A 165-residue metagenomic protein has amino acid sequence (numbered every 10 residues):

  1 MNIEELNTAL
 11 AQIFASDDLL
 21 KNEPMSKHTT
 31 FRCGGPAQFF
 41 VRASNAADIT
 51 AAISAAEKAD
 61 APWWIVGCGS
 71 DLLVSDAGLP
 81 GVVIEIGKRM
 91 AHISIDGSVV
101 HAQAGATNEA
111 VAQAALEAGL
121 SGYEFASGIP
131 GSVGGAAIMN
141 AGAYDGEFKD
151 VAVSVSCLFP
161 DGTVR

Functional and structural regions predicted by a protein language model:
M1-S26: N-terminal accessory segments
M25-A61, S75-L120, E147-R165: N-terminal glycine-rich flavin-associated loop
V66-S70: Glycine-rich beta-strand-to-loop/alpha-helix junction loops that act as flexible
G122-S127: A short, small-residue-rich loop immediately preceding and capping a beta-strand
G131: An amphipathic, basic-hydrophobic helix/alpha-beta surface used to engage anionic, phosphate-rich ligands or surfaces
G134: Histidine/acidic-residue-rich, glycine-tolerant segments that coordinate divalent metal ions
A141-D145: Core subunits and conserved enzymes of cellular information-processing and envelope-translocation systems across
